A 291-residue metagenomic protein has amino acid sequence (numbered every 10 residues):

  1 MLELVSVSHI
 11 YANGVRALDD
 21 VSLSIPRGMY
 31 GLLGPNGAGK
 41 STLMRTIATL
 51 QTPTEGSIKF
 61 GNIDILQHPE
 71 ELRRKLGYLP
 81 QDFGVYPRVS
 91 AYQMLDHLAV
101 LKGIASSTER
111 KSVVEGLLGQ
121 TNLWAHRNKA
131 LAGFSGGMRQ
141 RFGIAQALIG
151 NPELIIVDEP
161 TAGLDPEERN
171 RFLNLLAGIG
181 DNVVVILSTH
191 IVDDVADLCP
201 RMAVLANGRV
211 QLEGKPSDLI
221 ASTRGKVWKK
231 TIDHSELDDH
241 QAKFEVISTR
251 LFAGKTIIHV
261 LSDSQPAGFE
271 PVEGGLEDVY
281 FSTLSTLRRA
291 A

Functional and structural regions predicted by a protein language model:
L2, A17-L18, R73: Conserved structural motif at the start of ABC-family nucleotide-binding domains
P35-G39: Walker A (P-loop) phosphate-binding loop of ABC-type ATPase nucleotide-binding domains
A48: Helix-to-loop junction immediately C-terminal to a conserved catalytic motif
G56-Q67, E71-L72: Conserved ABC transporter NBD signature motif
D96, V100-G103, T108-H126: Conserved ABC ATPase "signature" region
I155-E159, L164: Catalytic Walker B motif of ABC-type/P-loop ATPase nucleotide-binding domains
R171-H259: ABC transporter nucleotide-binding domain
